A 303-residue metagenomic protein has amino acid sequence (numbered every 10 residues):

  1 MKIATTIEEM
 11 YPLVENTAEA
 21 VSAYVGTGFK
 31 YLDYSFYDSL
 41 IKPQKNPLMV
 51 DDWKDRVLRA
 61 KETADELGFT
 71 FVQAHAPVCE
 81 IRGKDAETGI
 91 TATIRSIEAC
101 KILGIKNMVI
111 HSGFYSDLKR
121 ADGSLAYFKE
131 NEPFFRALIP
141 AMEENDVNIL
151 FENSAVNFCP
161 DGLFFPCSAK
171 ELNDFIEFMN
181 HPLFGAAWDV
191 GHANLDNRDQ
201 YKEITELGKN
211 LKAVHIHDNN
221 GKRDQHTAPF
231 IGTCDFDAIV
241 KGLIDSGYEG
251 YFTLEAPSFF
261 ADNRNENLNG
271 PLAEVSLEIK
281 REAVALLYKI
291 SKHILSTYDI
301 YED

Functional and structural regions predicted by a protein language model:
M1-G28, D65, E98, P166-W188 (+1 more regions): Histidine-acidic metal/acid-base catalytic patches
K2-N16, V78-I90, L125-F128: Active-site mouth loops of central-metabolism enzymes
E9-Y11, F36-L40, P77-E80, F114-S116 (+4 more regions): Active-site-proximal loop/turn and secondary-structure-junction residues that shape catalytic pockets, frequently
T17-L40, I102-N107: Catalytic domains of carbohydrate-active enzymes, especially glycoside hydrolases
D33, Q73, V109, L150 (+3 more regions): Conserved beta-strand positions in the central sheet of alpha/beta enzyme cores
D33-A60, L118: Glycine-rich, proline-tolerant flexible connector loops at the mouths of alpha/beta enzymes
L40-N46, E80-K84, S116-A121, N157-G162 (+2 more regions): A short acidic, helix-capping loop that chelates divalent metal ions and anchors anionic groups
L58-L67, R82-G185, L195, E274-E282 (+1 more regions): Active-site acidic/histidine proton-transfer and metal-coordination neighborhood in alpha/beta enzyme cores
